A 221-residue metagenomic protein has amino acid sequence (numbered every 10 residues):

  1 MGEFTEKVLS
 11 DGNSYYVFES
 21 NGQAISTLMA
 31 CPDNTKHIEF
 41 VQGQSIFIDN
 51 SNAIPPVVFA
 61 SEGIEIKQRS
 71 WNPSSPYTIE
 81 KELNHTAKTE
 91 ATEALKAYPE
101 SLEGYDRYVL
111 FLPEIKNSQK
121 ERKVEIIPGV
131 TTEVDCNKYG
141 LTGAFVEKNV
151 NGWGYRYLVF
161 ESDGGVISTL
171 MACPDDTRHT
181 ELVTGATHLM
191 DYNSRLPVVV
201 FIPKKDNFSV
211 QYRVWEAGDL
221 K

Functional and structural regions predicted by a protein language model:
M1, N84-E133: N-terminal export/targeting and maturation segments
M1-N52, N117-G185: Mature extracytoplasmic domains of secretory-pathway proteins
S10, N50, A60, L102-G104 (+2 more regions): Solvent-exposed loop and beta-edge segments used for protein-protein assembly and interaction
N13, R107, R195-V199: Intrinsic-disorder/low-complexity, polar/charged segments enriched in Ser/Thr/Lys/Arg/Asp/Glu/Gln
F18-S20, L110, V200-I202: Short, well-ordered beta-strand segments enriched in hydrophobic/aromatic residues
S51-T86, D191-K221: C-terminal partner/receptor-binding element of secreted or periplasmic proteins
